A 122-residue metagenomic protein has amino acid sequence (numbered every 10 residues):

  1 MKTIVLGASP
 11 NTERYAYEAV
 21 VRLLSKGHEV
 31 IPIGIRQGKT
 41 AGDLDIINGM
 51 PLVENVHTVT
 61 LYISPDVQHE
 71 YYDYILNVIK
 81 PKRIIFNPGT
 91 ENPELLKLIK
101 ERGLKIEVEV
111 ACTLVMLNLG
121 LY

Functional and structural regions predicted by a protein language model:
A8-T12: N-terminal beta1-alpha1 ligand-phosphate binding loop
E13, V21-A41: NAD(P)-binding Rossmann-fold cofactor-contacting core
E18-A19, E70-I75, L95-L98: A short acidic, amphipathic alpha-helical/loop segment
P32, F86, I106-E109: General beta-strand structural signal in soluble alpha/beta enzymes
K39-D73: Glycine-rich, highly charged phosphate/nucleotide-binding loops
N77-I99: ADP-ribose/adenylate-binding Rossmann-like module
K105-Y122: Active-site capping/gating segments
